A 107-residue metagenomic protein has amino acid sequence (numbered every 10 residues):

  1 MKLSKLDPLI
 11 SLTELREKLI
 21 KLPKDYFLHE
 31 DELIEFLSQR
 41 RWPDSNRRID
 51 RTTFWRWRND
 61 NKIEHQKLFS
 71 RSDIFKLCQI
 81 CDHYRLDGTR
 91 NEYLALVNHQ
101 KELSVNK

Functional and structural regions predicted by a protein language model:
M1-Y26, C81-D87, Y93-V97: Basic, amphipathic alpha-helix used for nucleic-acid engagement in HTH/winged-helix/SANT-Myb modules and analogous
L3, E30-I34, I74, N91: Generic N-terminal initiation segments characterized by hydrophobic and/or small/turn-forming residues
L9-R51: Polyanion-binding surface elements
L22, R40-P43, D60, H83-D87 (+1 more regions): Surface-exposed polar/charged interaction patches
L37-F75: Major-groove DNA-recognition helix of helix-turn-helix-type DNA-binding domains
R71-K107: A short, Lys/Arg-enriched interface patch at domain edges and termini
